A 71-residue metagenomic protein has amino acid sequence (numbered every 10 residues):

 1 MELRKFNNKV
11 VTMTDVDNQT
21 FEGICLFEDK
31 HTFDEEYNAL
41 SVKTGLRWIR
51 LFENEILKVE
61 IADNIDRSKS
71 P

Functional and structural regions predicted by a protein language model:
M1-P71: Conserved RNA-binding domains used in RNP assembly and mRNA/RNA metabolism
